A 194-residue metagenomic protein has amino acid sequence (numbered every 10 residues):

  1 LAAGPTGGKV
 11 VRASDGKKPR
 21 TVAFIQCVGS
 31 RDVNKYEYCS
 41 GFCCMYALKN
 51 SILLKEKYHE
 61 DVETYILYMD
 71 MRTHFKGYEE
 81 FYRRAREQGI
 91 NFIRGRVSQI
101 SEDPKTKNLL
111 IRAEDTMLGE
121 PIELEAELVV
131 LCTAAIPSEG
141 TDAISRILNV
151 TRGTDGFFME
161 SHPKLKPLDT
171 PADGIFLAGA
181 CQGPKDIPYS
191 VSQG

Functional and structural regions predicted by a protein language model:
L1-G194: Residues forming the flavin
